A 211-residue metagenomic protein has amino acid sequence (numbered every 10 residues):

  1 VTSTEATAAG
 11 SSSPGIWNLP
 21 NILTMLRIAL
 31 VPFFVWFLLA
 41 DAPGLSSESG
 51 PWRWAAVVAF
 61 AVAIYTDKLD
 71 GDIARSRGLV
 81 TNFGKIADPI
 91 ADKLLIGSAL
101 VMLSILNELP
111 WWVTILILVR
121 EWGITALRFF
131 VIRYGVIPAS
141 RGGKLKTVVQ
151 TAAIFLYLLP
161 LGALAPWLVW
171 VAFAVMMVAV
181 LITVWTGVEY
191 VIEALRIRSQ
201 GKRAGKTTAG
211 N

Functional and structural regions predicted by a protein language model:
V1-N211: Alpha-helical transmembrane bundles and membrane-interface segments of multipass inner-membrane proteins
